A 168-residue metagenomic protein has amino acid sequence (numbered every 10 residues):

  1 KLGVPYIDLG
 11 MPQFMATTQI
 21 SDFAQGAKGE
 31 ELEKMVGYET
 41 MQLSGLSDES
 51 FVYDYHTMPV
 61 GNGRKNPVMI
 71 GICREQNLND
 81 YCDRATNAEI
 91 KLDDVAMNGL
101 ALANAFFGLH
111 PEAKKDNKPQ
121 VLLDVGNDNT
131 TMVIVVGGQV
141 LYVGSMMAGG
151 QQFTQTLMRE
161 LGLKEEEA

Functional and structural regions predicted by a protein language model:
K1, P5-G10, P111-Y142, M146-F153 (+1 more regions): Gly/Thr-rich phosphate-binding beta-strand-loop-beta motif of the actin/hexokinase/Hsp70
G10-H110: Active-site neighborhood for divalent-cation/phosphate handling
Y38-L43, F51, L102, D124-G126 (+2 more regions): Short C-terminal domain-edge/linker segments immediately following a structured domain
V52-P59, K115-N117, E166-A168: A general structural signal for short secondary-structure boundary/capping elements
G63-D80, G108-D128, T156-K164: Short flexible/disordered coil segments
L78-N104, Q139-A168: Glycine-rich phosphate-binding loop plus the immediately following alpha-helix
